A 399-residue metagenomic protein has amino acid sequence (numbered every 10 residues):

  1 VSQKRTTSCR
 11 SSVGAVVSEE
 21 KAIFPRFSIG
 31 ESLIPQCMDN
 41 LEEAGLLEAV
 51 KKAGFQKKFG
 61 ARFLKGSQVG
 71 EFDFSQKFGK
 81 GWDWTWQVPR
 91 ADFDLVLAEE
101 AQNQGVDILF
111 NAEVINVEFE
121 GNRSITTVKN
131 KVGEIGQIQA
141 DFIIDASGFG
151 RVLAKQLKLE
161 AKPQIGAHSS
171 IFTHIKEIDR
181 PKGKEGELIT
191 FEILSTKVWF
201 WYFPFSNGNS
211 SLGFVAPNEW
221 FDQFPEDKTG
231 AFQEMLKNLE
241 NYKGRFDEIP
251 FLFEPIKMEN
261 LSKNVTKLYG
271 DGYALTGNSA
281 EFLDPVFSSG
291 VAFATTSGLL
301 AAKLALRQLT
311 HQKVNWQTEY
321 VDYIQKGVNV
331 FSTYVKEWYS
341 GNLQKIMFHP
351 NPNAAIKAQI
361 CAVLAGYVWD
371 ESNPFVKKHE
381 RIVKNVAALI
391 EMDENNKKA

Functional and structural regions predicted by a protein language model:
V1-T6, R10-E31: Glycine-rich FAD pyrophosphate-binding loop
R26-Q68: N-terminal FAD cofactor-binding segment of flavoenzymes
A53, W220-L304, T310, V314-V321: FAD/FMN-dependent oxidoreductases across multiple families
F59, G66-S67, E118-I125, Y269-D271: A short, glycine/Asx- and small/polar-enriched loop/turn that sits immediately N-terminal to a beta-strand
V69-V88, I125, V215-E219: Helix-loop-beta segment of a Rossmann-like dinucleotide-binding subdomain
F78-E100, F221-D227: Short beta-strand to alpha-helix junction loop
E100-R245: Predominantly flavin-linked oxidoreductase catalytic cores and closely associated redox partners
K303-A399: C-terminal helical "tail/cap" subdomain of flavin- and related membrane-associated enzymes
